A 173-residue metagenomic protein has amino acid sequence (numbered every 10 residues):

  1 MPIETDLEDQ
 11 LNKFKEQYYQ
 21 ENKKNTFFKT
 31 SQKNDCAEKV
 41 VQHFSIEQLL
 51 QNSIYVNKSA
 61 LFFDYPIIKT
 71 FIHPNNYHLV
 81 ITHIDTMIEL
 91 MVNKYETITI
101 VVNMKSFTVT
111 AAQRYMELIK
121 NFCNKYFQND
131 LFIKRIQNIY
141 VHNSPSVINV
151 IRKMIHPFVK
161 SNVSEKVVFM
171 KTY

Functional and structural regions predicted by a protein language model:
M1-N138, H142-Y173: SEC14/CRAL-TRIO lipid-binding/transfer domains and related phosphoinositide-recognition modules that form deep
